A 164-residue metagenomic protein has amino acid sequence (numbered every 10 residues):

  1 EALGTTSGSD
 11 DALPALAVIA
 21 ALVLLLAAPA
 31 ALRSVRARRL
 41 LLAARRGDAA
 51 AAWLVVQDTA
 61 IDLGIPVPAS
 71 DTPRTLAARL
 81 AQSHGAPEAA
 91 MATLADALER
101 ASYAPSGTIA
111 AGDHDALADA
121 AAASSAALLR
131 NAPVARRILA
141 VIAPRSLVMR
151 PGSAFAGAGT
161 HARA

Functional and structural regions predicted by a protein language model:
E1-G4, G159: Flexible, solvent-exposed extracytoplasmic
L3-A21: Juxtamembrane/start-of-transmembrane alpha-helix segments at the extracytoplasmic/lumenal side of membrane anchors
I19-A37: Alpha-helical transmembrane segments
L24, A44-A164: Membrane-proximal, non-transmembrane interaction modules that couple membrane proteins to downstream assemblies
A37-A43: Hydrophobic alpha-helical segments
